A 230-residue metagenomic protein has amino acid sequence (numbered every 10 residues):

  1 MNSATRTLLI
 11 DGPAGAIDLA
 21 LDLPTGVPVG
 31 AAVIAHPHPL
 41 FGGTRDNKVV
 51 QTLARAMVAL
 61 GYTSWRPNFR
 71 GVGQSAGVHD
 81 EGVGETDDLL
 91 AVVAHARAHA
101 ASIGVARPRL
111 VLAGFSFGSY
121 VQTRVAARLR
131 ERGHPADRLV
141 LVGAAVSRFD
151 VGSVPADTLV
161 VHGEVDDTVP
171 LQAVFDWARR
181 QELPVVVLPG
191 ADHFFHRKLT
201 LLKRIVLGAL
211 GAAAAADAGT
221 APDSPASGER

Functional and structural regions predicted by a protein language model:
M1-L9: A domain-start/cap signature at the N-terminus of enzymes
I10-G12, A16-V105: Serine-hydrolase catalytic machinery in alpha/beta-hydrolase-like enzymes
R70, V186-D192: Short glycine-rich catalytic loops that host catalytic nucleophiles or stabilize transition states across multiple
L89-D157: Primarily recognizes the serine-hydrolase "nucleophile elbow" in alpha/beta-hydrolase and SGNH/GDSL folds
V154, L159-H162, D166: Short beta-strand/loop motif that positions the catalytic acidic residue of the alpha/beta-hydrolase fold
A156, V169-A178: Short alpha-helix in the alpha/beta-hydrolase fold that links the catalytic acid
E164-V169, H193-F194: Acidic catalytic loop of the alpha/beta-hydrolase fold
A191-K203: Catalytic histidine-centered segment of alpha/beta-hydrolase-like enzymes
